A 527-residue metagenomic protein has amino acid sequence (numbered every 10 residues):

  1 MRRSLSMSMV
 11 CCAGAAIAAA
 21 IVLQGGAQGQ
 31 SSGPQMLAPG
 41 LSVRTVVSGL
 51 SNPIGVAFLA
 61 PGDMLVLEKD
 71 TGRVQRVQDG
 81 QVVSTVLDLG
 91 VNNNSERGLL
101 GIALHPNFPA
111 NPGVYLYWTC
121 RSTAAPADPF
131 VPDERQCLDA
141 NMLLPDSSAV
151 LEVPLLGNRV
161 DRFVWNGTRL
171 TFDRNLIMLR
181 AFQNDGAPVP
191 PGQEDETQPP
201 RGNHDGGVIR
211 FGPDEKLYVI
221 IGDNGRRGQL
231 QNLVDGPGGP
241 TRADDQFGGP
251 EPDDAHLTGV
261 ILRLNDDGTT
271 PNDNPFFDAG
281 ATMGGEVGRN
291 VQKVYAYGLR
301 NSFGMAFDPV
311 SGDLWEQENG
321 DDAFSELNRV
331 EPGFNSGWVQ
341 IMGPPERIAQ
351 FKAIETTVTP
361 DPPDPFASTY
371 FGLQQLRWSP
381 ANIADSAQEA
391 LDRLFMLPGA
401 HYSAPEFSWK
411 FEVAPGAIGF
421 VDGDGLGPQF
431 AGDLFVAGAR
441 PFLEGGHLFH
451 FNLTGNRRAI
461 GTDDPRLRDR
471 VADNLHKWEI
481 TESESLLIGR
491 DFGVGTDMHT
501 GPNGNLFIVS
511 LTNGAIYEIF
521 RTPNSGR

Functional and structural regions predicted by a protein language model:
S31-S51, L170-D173, N290, W478-G489: A short helix->beta-strand "capping" segment at the edge of beta-propeller domains
T45-D70, V413-F420: Beta-strand-rich domains and repeat architectures in extracellular enzymes and scaffolds, especially beta-propellers
T45-L50, L87-N94, I177-L179, P199-P200 (+3 more regions): Surface loop/turn motifs at the tips and blade-to-blade linkers of beta-strand repeat domains
V66-L67, L116-Y117, V219, E316-Q317 (+2 more regions): Residue position within the beta-strands of beta-propeller blades
T71, R97-L99, N107-P109, C120-T123 (+7 more regions): Beta-propeller domain segments
V82-L104: Blade-loop segments of beta-propeller domains
D497-R527: Blade-level signature of beta-propeller repeat domains, shared across WD40, Kelch, NHL, RCC1 and BNR/Asp-box propellers
